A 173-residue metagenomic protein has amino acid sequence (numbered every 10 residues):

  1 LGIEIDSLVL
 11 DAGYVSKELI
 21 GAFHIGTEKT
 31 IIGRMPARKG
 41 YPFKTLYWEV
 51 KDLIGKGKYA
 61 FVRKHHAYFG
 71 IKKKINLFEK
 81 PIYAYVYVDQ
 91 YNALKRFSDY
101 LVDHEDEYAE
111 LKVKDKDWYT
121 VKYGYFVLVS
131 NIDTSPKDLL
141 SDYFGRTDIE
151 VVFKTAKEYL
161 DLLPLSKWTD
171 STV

Functional and structural regions predicted by a protein language model:
L1-V173: Anion-binding and metal-coordination hotspots
